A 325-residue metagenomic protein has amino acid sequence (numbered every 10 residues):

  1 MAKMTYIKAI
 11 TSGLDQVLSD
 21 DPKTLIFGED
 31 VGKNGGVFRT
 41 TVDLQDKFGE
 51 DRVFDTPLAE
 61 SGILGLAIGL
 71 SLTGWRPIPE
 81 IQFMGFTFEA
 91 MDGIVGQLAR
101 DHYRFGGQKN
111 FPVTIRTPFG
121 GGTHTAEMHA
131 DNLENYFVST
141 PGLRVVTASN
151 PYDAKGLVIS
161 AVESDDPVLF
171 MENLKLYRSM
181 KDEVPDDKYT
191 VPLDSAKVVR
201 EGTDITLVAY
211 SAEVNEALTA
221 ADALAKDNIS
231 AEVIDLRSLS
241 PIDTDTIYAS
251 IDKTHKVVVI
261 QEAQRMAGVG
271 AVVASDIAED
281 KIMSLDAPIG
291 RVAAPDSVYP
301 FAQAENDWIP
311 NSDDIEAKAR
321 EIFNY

Functional and structural regions predicted by a protein language model:
M1-P167, M171, D307: Thiamine diphosphate
V31, F38-K47, Q108-T114, L174-Y325: Thiamine diphosphate
